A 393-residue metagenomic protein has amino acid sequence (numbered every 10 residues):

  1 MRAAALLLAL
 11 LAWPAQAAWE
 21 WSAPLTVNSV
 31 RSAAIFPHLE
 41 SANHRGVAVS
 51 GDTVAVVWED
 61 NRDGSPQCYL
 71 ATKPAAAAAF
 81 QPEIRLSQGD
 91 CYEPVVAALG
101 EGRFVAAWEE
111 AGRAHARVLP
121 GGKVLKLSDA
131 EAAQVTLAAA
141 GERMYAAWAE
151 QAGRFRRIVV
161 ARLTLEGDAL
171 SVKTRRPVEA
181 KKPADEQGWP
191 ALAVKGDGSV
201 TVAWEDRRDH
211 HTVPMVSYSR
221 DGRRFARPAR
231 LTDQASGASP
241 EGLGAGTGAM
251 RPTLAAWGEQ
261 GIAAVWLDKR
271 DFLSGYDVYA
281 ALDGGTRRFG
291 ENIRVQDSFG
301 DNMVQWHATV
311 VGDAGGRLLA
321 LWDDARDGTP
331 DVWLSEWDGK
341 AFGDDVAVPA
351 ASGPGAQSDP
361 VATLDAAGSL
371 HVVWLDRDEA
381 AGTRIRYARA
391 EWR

Functional and structural regions predicted by a protein language model:
A4-A12: Bacterial N-terminal signal peptides
A17-R393: Extracellular, repeat-based ectodomains that mediate carbohydrate processing or recognition
